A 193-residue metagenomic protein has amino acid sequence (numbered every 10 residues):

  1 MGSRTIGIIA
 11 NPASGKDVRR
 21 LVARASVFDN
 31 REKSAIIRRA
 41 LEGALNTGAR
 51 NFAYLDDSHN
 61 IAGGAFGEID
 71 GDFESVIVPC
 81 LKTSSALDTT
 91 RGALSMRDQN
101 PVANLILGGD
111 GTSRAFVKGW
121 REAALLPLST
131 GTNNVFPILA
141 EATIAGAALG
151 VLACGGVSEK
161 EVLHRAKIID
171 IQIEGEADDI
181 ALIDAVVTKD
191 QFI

Functional and structural regions predicted by a protein language model:
M1-A103: ATP/NTP phosphate-donor binding region
G2-T5, A49, Q99-V102, W120-A123 (+3 more regions): Short coil/turn connectors at secondary-structure junctions
G7-A10, L55, I106-G108, L126-S129 (+1 more regions): Short beta-strand segments
A23-A25, I69-D70, W120-E122, V186-T188: Short, solvent-exposed amphipathic alpha-helical segments in soluble enzyme and RNA/protein-processing domains
N46, D98-Q99, G119-E122, C154-E161 (+1 more regions): Secondary-structure boundary elements
A65-E68, R97, G109-A123: Short Gly/Thr/Asp-enriched flexible loops that form oxyanion-binding sites at enzyme active sites
L107, F116-A142: Short, acidic/small-residue loops that bind anionic groups at enzyme active sites
G131-I193: Catalytic core of DAGKc-family lipid kinases
